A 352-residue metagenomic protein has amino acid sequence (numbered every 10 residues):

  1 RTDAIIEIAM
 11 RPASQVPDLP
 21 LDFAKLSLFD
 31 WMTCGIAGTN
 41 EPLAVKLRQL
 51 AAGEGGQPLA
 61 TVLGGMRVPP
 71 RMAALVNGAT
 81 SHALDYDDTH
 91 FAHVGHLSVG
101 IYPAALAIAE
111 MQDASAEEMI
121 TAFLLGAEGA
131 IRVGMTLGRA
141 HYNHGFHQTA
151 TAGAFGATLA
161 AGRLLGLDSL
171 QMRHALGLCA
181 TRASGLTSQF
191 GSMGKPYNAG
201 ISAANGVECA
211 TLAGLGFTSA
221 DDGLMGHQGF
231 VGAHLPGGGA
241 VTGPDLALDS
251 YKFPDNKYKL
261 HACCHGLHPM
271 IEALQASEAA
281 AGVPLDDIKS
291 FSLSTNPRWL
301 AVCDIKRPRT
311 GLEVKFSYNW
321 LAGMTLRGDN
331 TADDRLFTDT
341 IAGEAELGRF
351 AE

Functional and structural regions predicted by a protein language model:
R1-V94, G191-A204, T211-E352: Terminal-appendage/accessory-domain detector
A24-L28, G100, E118, A122 (+3 more regions): Residue-level detector of well-ordered alpha-helical segments, enriched for hydrophobic/aromatic packing positions
S27, V99-A107, E128, A152 (+4 more regions): Short amphipathic alpha-helical face segments that pack within enzyme cores and frequently flank/anchor catalytic
N77-M135: Hydrophobic alpha-helical hairpins/lids featuring a short glycine-rich hinge
S81, G100-Y102, A107, G129 (+3 more regions): Short connector loops/turns at beta-strand edges and beta->alpha or beta->beta junctions
H93-S98, F146-T151, L260: Short helix-coil transition sites and intra-membrane helix breaks within transmembrane domains of multi-pass
A107-M111, L164, A273-A276, G328: Active-site catalytic microenvironments for nucleophilic, acid-base chemistry
E110-D113, E117-E208, L215, A220-H227: Glycine-rich, mobile lid/loop segments that gate access to catalytic sites or pores
